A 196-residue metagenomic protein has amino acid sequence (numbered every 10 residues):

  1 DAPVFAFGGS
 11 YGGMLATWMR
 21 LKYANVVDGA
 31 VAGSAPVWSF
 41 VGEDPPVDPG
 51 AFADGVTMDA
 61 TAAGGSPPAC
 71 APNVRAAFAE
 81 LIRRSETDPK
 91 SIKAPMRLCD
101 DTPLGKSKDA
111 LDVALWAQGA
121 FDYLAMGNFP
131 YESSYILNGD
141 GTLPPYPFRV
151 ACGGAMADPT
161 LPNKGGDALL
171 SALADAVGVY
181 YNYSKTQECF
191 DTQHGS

Functional and structural regions predicted by a protein language model:
D1-Y11, L15: Alpha/beta-hydrolase fold nucleophile elbow
W18-S196: Alpha/beta-hydrolase
